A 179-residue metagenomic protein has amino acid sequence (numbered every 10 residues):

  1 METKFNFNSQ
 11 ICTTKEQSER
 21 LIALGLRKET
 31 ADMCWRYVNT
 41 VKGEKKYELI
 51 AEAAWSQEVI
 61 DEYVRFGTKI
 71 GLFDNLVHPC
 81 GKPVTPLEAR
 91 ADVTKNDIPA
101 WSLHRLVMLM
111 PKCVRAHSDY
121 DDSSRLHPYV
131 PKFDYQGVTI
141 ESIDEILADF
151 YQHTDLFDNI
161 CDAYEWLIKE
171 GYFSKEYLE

Functional and structural regions predicted by a protein language model:
M1-E179: Glycine-rich anion-binding surface patch
